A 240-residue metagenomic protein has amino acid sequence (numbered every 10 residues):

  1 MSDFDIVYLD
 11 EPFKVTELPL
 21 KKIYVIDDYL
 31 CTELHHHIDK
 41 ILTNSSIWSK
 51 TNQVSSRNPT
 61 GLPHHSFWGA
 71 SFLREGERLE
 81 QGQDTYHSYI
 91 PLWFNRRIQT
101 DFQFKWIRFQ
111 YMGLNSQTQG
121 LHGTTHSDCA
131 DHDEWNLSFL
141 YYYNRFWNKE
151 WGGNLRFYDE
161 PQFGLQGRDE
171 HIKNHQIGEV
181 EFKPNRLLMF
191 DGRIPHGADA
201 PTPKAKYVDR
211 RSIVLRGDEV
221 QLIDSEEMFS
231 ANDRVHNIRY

Functional and structural regions predicted by a protein language model:
S2-K105, R239: Non-heme Fe(II)/2-oxoglutarate
D84, S88, L92-Y240: Catalytic core of non-heme Fe(II) oxygenases with the double-stranded beta-helix
